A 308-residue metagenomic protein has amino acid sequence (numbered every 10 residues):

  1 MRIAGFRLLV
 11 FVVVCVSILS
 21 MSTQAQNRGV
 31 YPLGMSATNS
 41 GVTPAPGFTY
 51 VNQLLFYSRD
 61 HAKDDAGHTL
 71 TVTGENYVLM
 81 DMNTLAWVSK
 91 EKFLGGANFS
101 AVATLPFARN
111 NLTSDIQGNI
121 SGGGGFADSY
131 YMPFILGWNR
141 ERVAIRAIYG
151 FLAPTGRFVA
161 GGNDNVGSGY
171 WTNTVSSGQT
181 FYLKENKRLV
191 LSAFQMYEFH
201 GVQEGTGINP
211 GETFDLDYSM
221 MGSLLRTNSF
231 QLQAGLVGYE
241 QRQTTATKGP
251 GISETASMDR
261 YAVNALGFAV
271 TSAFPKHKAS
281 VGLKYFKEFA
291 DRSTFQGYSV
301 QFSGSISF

Functional and structural regions predicted by a protein language model:
L19-A25: Sec/Tat signal peptide C-region and signal peptidase I cleavage site
Q26-N27, N39-G47, S89-F99, W138-I145 (+4 more regions): Short loop/turn motifs that connect adjacent beta-strands in outer-membrane beta-barrel proteins
N27-R28, Y57-M80, D115-G125: Surface-exposed strand-loop-strand hairpins of Gram-negative outer-membrane beta-barrel proteins
A37, H68-T73, D115-S121, V159-V166 (+3 more regions): Extracellular loop and loop/strand-boundary signature of outer-membrane beta-barrel proteins
S40, N52, N83-S89, Y131-L136 (+5 more regions): Residues on the lipid-exposed face of transmembrane beta-strands in outer-membrane beta-barrel proteins
Y50-S58, A101-F107, A147-T155, A193-Y197 (+3 more regions): Transmembrane beta-barrel strands of outer-membrane/channel proteins
T69, G205-F308: Outer membrane beta-barrel transmembrane domains
E75-N83, A97, I120-Y130, G167-N173 (+3 more regions): Residues that define the transmembrane beta-barrel architecture of outer-membrane proteins
